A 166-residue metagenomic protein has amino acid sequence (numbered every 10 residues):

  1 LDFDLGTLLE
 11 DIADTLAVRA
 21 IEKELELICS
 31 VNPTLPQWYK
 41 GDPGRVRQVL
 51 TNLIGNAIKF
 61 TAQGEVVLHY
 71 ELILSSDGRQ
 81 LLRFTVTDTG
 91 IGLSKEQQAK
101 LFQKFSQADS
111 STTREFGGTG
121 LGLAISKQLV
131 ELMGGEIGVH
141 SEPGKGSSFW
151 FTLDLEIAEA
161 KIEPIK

Functional and structural regions predicted by a protein language model:
L1-D4, I21, E26-Q37, I73: Conserved catalytic submotifs in the C-terminal HATPase_c
E10-E22: Short alpha-helical segment within the cytosolic histidine kinase core of two-component systems
E22, S30, S75-Q80, E96 (+1 more regions): Disordered, acidic interdomain junction associated with two-component signaling
A57-I58: Short helix-loop "hinge" at the ATP-lid/N-box region of the Bergerat-fold HATPase_c
L93-Q107: Short conserved segment of the HATPase_c
G117, G122, S126: Short alpha-helical Gxxx[C/S/T] motif in the catalytic ATP-binding
G134-H140: Glycine-rich ATP-binding loops of the HATPase_c
